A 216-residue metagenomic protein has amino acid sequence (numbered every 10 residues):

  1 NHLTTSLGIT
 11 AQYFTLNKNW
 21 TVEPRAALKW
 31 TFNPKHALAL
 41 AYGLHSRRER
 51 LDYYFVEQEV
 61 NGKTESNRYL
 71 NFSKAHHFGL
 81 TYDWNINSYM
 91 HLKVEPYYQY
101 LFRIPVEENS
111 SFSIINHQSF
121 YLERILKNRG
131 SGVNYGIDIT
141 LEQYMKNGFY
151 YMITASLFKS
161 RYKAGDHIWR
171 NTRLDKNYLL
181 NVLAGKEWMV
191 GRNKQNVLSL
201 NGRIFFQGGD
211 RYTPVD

Functional and structural regions predicted by a protein language model:
N1, F32, H45, N67-R68 (+3 more regions): Feature marks flexible
N1, L16-W20, Y69-K74, R129-V133 (+1 more regions): Short sequence motifs at beta-strands and strand-loop junctions characteristic of Gram-negative outer-membrane
N1, L7-I9, V22-A26, L38 (+4 more regions): Hydrophobic, lipid-facing positions within transmembrane beta-strands of outer-membrane proteins
N1-T15, T21-R25, L141-Q143, N147-K159: Surface-exposed extracellular loop regions of Gram-negative outer-membrane beta-barrel proteins
H2-T5, K35-L38, S88-L92, N147-Y151 (+2 more regions): Repeated loop/turn-to-beta-strand initiation elements of outer-membrane beta-barrel proteins
I9-A11, N19-K35, W84, T154 (+2 more regions): Transmembrane beta-barrel strand/turn architecture of Gram-negative outer membrane proteins
K35-F78, Y98-R124, R203-D216: Surface-exposed extracellular loop regions of Gram-negative outer-membrane beta-barrel proteins, predominantly
Y98-Y100, Y121-D210: Gram-negative outer-membrane beta-barrel transporters
